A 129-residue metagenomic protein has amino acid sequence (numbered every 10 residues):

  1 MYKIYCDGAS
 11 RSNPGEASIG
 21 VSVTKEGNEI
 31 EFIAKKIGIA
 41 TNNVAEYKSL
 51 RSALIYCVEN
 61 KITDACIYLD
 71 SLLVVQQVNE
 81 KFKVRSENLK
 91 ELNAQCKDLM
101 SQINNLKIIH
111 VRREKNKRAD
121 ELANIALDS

Functional and structural regions predicted by a protein language model:
M1-V44, I55-E59: RNase H-like nuclease fold core
A9-N13, R51-A123, L127: RNase H catalytic domain
S22-K25, A40, R85-N88, A126-S129: Short, low-complexity, polar/charged sequence segments that are solvent-exposed and flexible
K36-V44, K48, V84-E87, E91: Residues at secondary-structure transition points
